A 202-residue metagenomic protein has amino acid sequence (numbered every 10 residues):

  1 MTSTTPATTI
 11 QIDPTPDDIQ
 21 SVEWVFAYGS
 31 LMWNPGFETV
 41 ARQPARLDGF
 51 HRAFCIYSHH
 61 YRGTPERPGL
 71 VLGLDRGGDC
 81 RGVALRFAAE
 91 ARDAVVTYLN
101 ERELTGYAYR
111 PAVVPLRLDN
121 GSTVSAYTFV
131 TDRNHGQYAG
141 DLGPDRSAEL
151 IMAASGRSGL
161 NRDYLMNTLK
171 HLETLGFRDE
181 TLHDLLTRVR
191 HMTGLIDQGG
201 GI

Functional and structural regions predicted by a protein language model:
T2-I202: A glycine-rich, hydrophobic/aromatic-adjacent loop/helix-cap motif
